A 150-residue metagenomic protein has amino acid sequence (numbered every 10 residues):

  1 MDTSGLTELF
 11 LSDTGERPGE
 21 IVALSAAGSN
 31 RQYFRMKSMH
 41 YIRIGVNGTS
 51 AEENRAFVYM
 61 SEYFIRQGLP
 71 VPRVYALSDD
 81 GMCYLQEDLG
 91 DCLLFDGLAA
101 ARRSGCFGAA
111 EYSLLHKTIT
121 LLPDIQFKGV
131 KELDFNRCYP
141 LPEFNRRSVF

Functional and structural regions predicted by a protein language model:
M1-V22: Juxta-kinase regulatory segment immediately upstream of eukaryotic protein kinase catalytic domains
T3-T7, G28-R31, D88: Membrane-targeting and insertion segments and their boundary/processing signals
S4, A27-G28, L133, C138: Generic detection of intrinsically disordered/low-complexity segments and helix-coil linkers/edges
E16-F34: ATP-binding glycine-rich phosphate-binding loop
F34-F150: ATP-binding pocket architecture of kinase catalytic cores
